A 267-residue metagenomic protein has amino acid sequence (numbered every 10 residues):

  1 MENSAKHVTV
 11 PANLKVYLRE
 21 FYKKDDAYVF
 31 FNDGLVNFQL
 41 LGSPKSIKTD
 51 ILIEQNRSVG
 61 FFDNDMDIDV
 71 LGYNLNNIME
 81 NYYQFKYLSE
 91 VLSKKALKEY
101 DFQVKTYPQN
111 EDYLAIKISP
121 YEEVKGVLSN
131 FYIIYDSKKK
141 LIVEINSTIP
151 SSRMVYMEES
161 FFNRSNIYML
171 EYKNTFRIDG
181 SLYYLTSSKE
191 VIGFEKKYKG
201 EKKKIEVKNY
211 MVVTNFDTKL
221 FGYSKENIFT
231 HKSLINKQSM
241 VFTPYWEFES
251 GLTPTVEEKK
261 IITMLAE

Functional and structural regions predicted by a protein language model:
M1-Y100, T106-D112, N163-E267: Surface-exposed, low-complexity/disordered segments and acidic/polar micro-motifs at processing/linker regions
S89-I149: Extended beta-strand-rich segments in extracellular/periplasmic secretory proteins, especially within noncatalytic
E122-L185: Glycine- and acidic-residue-rich phosphate-binding/metal-coordinating active-site segment common to enzymes that handle
